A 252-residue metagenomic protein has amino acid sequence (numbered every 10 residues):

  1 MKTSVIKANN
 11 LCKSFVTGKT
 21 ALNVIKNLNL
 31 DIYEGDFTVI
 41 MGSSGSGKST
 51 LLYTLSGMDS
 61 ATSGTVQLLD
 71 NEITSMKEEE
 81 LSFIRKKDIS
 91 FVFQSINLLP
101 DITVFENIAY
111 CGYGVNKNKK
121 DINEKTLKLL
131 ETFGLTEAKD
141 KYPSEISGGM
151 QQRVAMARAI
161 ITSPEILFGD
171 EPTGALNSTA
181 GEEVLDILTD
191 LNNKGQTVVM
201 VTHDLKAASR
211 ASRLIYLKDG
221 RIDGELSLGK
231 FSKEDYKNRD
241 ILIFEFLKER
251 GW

Functional and structural regions predicted by a protein language model:
S56: Helix-to-loop junction immediately C-terminal to a conserved catalytic motif
G64-E72: Conserved ABC transporter NBD signature motif
E72, A109, K120-E137: Conserved ABC ATPase "signature" region
I102-Y110: Short coil-to-helix segment of the ABC ATPase nucleotide-binding domain corresponding to the Q-loop/switch region
Y142-I146, M150: Conserved ABC ATPase signature
I161-E165: A short, proline-enriched helix->beta-strand linker immediately N-terminal to the Walker B motif in ABC-type P-loop
L167-D170: Catalytic Walker B motif of ABC-type/P-loop ATPase nucleotide-binding domains
